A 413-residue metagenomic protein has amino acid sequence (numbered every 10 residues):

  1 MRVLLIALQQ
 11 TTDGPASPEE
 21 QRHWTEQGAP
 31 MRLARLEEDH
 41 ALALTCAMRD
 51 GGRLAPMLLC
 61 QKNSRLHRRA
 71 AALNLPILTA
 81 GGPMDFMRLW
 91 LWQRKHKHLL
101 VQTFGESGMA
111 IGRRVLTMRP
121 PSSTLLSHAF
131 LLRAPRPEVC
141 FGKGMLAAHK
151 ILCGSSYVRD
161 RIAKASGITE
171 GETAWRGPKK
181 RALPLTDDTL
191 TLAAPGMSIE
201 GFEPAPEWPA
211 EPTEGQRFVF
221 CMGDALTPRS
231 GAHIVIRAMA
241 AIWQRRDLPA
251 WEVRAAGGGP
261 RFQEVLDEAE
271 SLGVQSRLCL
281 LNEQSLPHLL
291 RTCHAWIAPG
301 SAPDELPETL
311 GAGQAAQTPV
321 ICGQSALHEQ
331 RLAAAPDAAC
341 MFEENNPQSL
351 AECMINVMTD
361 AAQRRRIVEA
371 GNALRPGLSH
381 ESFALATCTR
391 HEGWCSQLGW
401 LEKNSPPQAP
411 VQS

Functional and structural regions predicted by a protein language model:
V3-Q10, P212-S230, I236-M239: Conserved donor-binding/catalytic core segment of Leloir-type glycosyltransferases
L33-A43, A225-W243, P260-Q263, G311: A conserved mid-protein helix/loop that constitutes part of the nucleotide-sugar donor-binding site
G82, Q102-M109, A129: Short His-centered aromatic/hydrophobic patch
H149, R291-E305, T318: Acidic donor-binding loop of glycosyltransferase active sites
H149-T189: A short, active-site helix/loop in glycosyltransferases that binds the activated sugar's phosphate group
A163, R181-E211: Acidic anion/phosphate-binding donor-loop and adjacent secondary structure in glycosyltransferase catalytic cores
Q263-E283: Nucleotide-activated donor-binding/catalytic signature segment of Leloir-type glycosyltransferases, i.e., the conserved
N282, A339-P347, N356-A361: Conserved acidic donor-binding segment of nucleotide-sugar-dependent glycosyltransferases
